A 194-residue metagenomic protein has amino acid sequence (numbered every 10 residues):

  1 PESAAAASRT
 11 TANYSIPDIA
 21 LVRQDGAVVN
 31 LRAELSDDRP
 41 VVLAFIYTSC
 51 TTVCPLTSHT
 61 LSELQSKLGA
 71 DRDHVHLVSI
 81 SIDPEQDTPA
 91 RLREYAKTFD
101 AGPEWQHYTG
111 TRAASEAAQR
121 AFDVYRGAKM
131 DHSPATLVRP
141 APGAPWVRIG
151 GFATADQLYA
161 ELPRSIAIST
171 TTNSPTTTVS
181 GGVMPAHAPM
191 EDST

Functional and structural regions predicted by a protein language model:
E2-A33, H59: N-terminal "domain-start" segment that seeds a small globular fold
Y14-I16, D37-P40, R72-L77, D87 (+1 more regions): Extracytoplasmic
L31-L61: Short active-site neighborhood of thiol/selenol oxidoreductases, capturing the structured segment around
R39-P40, T57-I80, K97: Conserved helix-turn-beta segment immediately C-terminal to the redox Cys motif in thioredoxin-like folds
S58-Q65, P89-A96, R112, E116-Q119 (+2 more regions): Extracytoplasmic/secreted envelope proteins and their assembly/folding machinery, especially bacterial periplasmic
D73-D87, P103-S115: Thiol-based oxidoreductase modules, predominantly thioredoxin-like and allied folds used for disulfide exchange
E94-S133: Short, internal strand/loop/helix patches that form the active-site neighborhood or redox-interaction surface
M130-T194: Thiol-/selenol-based redox modules, centered on thioredoxin-like and closely related oxidoreductase domains
